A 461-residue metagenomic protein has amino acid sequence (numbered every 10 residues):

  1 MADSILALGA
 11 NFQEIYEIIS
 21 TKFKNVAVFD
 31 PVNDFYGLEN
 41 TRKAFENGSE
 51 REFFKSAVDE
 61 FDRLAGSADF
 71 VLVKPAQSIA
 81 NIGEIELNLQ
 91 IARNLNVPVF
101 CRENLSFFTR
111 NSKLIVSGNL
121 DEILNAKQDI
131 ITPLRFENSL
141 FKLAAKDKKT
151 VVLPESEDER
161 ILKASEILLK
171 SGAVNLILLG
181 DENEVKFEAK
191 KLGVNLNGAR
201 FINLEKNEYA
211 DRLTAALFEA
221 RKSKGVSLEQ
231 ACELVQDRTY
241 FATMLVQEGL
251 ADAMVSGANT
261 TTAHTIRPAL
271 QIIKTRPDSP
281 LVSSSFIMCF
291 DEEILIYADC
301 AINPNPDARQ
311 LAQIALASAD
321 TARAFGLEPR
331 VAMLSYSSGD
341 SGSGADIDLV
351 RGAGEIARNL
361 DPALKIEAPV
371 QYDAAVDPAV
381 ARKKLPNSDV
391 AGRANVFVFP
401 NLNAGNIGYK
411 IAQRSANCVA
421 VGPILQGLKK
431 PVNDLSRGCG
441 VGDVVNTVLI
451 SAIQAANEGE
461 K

Functional and structural regions predicted by a protein language model:
M1-R135, K142: Flexible phosphate-sensing "switch/lid" loops adjacent to ATP/NTP-binding sites across phosphate-transfer
I130-D348, G352-A391, V396-K461: Anion-binding alpha/beta catalytic cores of soluble intermediary-metabolism enzymes, centered on
